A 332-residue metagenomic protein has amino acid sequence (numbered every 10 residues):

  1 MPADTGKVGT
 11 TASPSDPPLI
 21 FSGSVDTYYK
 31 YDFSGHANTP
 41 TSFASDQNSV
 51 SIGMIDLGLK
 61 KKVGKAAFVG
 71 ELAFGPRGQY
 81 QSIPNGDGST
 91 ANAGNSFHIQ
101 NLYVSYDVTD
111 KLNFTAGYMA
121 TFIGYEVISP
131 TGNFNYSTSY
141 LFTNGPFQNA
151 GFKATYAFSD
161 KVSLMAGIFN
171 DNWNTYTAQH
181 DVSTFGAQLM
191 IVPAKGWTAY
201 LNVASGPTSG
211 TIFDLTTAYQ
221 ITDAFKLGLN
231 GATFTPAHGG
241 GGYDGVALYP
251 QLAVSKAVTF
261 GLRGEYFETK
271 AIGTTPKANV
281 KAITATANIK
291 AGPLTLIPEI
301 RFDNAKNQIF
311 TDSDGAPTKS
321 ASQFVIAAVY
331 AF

Functional and structural regions predicted by a protein language model:
M1-F33, F332: N-terminal periplasmic/intermembrane-space "pro-region" immediately following the signal or transit peptide
G6, I52, I99, N149 (+2 more regions): Short, conserved clusters of charged catalytic residues that mark active-site and nucleotide-handling motifs
D16, K62-G64, T109-K111, T121 (+5 more regions): Outer-membrane beta-barrel channels and translocator barrels
P18-S24, V69-G75, T115-G117, G167 (+3 more regions): Outer-envelope exported proteins of Gram-negative bacteria
G23, T27, I52-K61, N101-Y106 (+9 more regions): Residues on the lipid-exposed face of transmembrane beta-strands in outer-membrane beta-barrel proteins
Y28, F33-S51, G78-N101, V108-A194 (+1 more regions): Surface-exposed coil loops of outer-membrane beta-barrel proteins
T41-A44, G78-Q81, G88-N95, P193-F332: Outer-membrane beta-barrel pore domains
S45-R77: Glycine- and aromatic-enriched membrane insertion/assembly motifs of diderm outer-membrane and organelle channel
